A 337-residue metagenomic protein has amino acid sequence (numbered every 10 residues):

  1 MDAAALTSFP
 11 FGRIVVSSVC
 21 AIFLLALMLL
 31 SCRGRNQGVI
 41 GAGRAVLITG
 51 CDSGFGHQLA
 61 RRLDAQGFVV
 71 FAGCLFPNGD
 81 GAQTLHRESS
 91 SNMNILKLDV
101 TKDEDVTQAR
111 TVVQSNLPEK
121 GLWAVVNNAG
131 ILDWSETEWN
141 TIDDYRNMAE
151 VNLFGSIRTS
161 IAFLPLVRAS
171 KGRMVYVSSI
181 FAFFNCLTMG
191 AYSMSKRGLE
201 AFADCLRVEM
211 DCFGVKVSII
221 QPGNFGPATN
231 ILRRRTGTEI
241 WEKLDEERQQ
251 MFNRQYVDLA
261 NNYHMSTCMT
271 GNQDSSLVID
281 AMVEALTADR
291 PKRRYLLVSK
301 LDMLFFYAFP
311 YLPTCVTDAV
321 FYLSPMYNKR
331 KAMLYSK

Functional and structural regions predicted by a protein language model:
L29-A72: Canonical Rossmann dinucleotide-binding motif of NAD(H)/NADP(H)-dependent dehydrogenases/reductases, specifically
E88-E104: Rossmann-fold cofactor-recognition segment
N128-D133: Conserved NAD(P)H cofactor-binding loop of Rossmann-fold oxidoreductase domains
E136-T137, D144-R146: Substrate-binding pocket helix/loop in short-chain dehydrogenase/reductase
S160, S195-G198: Active-site helix of classical SDR
S179: Residue(s) in the substrate-gating loop at a strand-loop-helix junction that position the organic substrate next
C212-C268: C-terminal beta-strand-loop-alpha-helix "lid" module of Rossmann-like NAD(P)-dependent dehydrogenases
